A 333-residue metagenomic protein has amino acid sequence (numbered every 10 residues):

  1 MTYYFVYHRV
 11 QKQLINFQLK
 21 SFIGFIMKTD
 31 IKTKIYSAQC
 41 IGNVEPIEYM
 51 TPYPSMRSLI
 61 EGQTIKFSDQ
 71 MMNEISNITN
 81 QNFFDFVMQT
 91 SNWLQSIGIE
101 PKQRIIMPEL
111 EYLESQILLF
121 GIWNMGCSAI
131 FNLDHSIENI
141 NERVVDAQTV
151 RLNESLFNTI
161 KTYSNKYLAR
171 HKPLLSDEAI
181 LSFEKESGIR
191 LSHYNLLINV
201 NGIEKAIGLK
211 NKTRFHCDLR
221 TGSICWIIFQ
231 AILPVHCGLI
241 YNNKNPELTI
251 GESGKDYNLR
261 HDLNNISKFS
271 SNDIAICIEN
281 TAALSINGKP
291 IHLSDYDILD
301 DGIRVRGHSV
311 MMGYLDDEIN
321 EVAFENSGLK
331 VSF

Functional and structural regions predicted by a protein language model:
T2-S96, T149, K161-A179: N-lobe entry segment of adenylate-forming
T29, T33-K34, I65, D69-Q70 (+3 more regions): Conserved pre-ATP/AMP-binding loop-to-beta segment of ANL
E74-N77, N92-D134, R214-I224: Conserved AMP-binding/adenylate-forming
I106-P108, S115, L119, W123-K161 (+2 more regions): Short beta-strand->loop structural element characteristic of the AMP-binding/adenylate-forming
L197-R214, R220-Y257, D262, S270: Conserved AMP-binding/adenylation subdomain of ANL enzymes
C237-I240, E247-G307: Gly/Ser/Thr-rich phosphate-binding loop
R304-F333: Conserved ATP-binding/catalytic segment of the ANL
